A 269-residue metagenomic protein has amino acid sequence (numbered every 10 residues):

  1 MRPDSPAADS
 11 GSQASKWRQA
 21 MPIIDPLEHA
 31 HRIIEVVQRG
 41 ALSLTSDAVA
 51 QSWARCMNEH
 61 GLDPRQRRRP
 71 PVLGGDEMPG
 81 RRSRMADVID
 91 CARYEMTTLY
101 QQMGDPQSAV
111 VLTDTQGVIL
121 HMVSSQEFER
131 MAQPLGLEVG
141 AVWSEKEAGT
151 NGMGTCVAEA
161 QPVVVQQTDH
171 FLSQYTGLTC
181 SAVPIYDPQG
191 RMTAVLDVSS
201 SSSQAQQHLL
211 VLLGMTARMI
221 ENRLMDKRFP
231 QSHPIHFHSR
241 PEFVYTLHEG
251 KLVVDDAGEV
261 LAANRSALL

Functional and structural regions predicted by a protein language model:
M1-K146, N151-V164, G177, Y186-A257 (+1 more regions): Intrinsically disordered, low-complexity terminal regulatory regions
D169-D187: Helix-to-coil/beta transition segments that act as allosteric "coupling" elements at the rims of sensory or catalytic
